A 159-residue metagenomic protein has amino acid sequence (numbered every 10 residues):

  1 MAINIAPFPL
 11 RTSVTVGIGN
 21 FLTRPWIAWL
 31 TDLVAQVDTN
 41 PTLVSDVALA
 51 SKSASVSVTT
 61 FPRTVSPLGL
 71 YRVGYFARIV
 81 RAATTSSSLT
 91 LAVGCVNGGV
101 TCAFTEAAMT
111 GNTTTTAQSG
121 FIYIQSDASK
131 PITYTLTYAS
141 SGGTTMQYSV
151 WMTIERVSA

Functional and structural regions predicted by a protein language model:
M1-P41, T60-P62, T105-E106: Extracellular "spike/adhesin" assembly and maturation modules and analogous cytosolic coiled-coil scaffolds
P7, R11-V14, A54, Y71 (+1 more regions): Generic alpha-helix detector with strongest preference for long hydrophobic helices that associate with membranes
G19, T31, V37-T39, S45 (+3 more regions): Intrinsic-disorder/low-complexity regions
I27-S57, R156-A159: Glycine-rich, low-complexity segments
A50-V58, G74-T144, E155-A159: Terminal beta-strand-rich extracellular "head" domains that mediate receptor/glycan or other ligand binding
P67-G69: A glycine-anchored, Pro-Gly-centered beta-turn/N-cap motif
S149-I154: Terminal edge beta-strands and adjacent linker/stalk segments of extracellular immunoglobulin-superfamily beta-sandwich
